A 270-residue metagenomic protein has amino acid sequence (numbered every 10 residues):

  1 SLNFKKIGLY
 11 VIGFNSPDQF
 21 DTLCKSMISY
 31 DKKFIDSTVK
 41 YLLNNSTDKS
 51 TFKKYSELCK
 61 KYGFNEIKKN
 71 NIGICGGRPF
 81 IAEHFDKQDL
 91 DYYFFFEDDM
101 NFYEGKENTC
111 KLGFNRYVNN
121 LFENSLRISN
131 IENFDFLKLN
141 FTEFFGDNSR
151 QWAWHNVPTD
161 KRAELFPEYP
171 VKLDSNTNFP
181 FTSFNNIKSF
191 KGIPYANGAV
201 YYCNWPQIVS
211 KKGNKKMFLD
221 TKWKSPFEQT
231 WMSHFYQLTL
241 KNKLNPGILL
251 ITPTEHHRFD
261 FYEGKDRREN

Functional and structural regions predicted by a protein language model:
K5-V11, M27, V39-L42: Hydrophobic targeting segments
S16-D31: Short, well-formed alpha-helical segments that are part of the catalytic scaffolds of diverse glycosyltransferases
Q19-L23, P170-L173, N178-N270: C-terminal catalytic/acceptor-binding lobe
L42-K54: A conserved acidic beta->alpha catalytic loop
C59-C75: Conserved donor nucleotide-binding strand/loop of the catalytic core
N71-F85: Glycine-rich, basic loop-to-helix element that forms the pyrophosphate-binding segment of sugar-nucleotide handling
L90-G105: Short beta-strand-to-loop acidic/aromatic patch adjacent to the donor-nucleotide binding site
N124-H155: Short beta-strand-to-loop element that shapes/binds the nucleotide-sugar donor at the catalytic cleft/hinge
